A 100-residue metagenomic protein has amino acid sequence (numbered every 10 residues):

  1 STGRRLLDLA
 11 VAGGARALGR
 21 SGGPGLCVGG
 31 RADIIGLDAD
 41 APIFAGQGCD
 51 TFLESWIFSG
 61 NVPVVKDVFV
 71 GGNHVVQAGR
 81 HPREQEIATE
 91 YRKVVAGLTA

Functional and structural regions predicted by a protein language model:
R4-A100: Active-site microenvironment of metallo-dependent hydrolases
